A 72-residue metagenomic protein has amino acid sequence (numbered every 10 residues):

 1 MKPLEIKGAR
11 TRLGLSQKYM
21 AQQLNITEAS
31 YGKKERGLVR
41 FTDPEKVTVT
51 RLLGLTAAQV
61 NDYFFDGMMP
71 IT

Functional and structural regions predicted by a protein language model:
M1-R12: A short, Lys/Arg-rich alpha-helix, primarily the initiator
K7, G32-K33, N61: Key DNA-contacting residues within the recognition helix of helix-turn-helix
T11, Q22, R51: Alpha-helical residues within the helix-turn-helix
T11-L13, A58-T72: Short, charged recognition helix plus adjacent turn of helix-turn-helix-like nucleic-acid-binding domains
G14-K33: Short alpha-helical DNA-recognition segment
N25, T42-V60: DNA major-groove recognition helix of helix-turn-helix/homeodomain DNA-binding modules
